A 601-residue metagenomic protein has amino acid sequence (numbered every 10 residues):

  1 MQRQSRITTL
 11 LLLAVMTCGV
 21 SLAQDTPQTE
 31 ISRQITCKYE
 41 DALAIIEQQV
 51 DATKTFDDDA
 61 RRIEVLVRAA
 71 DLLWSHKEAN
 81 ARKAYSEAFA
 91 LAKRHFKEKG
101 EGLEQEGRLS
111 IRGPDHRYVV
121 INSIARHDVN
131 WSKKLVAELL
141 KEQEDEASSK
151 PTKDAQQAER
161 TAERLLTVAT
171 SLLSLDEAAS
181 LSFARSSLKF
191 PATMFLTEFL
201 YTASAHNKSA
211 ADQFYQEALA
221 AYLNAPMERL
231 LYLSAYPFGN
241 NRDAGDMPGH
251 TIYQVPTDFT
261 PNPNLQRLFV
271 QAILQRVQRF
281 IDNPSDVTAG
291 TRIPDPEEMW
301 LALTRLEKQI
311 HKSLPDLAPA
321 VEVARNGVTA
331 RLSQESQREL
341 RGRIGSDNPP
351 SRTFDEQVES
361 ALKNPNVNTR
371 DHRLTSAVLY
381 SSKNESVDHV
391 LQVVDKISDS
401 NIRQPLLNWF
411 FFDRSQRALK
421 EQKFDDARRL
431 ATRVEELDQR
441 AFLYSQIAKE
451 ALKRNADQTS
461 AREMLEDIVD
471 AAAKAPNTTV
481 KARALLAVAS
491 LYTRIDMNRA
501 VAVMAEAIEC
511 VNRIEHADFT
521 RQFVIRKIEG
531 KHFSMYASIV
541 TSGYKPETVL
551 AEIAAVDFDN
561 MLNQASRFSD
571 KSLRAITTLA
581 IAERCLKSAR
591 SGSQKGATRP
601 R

Functional and structural regions predicted by a protein language model:
M1-S5: N-terminal secretory signal peptides that target proteins for export/translocation
T8-G19: Bacterial N-terminal signal peptides
L22-R601: Non-catalytic tandem-repeat scaffold regions and their flanking low-complexity/translocation tails
